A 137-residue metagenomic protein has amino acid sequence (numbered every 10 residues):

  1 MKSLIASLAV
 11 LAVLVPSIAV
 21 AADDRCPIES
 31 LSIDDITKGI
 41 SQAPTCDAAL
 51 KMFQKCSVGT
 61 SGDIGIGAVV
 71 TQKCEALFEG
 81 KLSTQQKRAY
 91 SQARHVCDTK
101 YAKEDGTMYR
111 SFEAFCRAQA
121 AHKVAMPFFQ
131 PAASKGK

Functional and structural regions predicted by a protein language model:
K2-A9: Sec-dependent signal peptide recognition, specifically the positively charged N-region followed immediately by
L11-V13, I64: Generic marker of residues within folded, mature protein domains
L14-I18: N-terminal signal peptide c-region/cleavage motif recognized by signal peptidases
A22-K137: Mitochondrial intermembrane space
